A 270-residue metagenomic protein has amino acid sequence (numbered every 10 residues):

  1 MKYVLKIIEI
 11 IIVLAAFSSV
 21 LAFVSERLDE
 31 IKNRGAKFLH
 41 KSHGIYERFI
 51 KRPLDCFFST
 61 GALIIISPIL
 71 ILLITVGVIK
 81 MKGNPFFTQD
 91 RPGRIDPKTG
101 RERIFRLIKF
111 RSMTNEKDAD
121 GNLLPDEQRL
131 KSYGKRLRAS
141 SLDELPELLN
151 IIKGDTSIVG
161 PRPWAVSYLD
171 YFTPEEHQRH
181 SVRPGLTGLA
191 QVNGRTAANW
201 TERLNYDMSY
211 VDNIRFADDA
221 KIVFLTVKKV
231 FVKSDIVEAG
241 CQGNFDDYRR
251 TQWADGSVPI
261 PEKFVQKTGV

Functional and structural regions predicted by a protein language model:
M1-E9: Membrane-penetrating hydrophobic segments
I8-N115, I222-V270: A hydrophobic, helix-centered structural microdomain
E30-R48, Q89-P92, E116-R136, R162-F172 (+1 more regions): Cytosolic-biased juxtamembrane loops and peripheral soluble domains of multi-pass membrane proteins
F49-R52, I65-P68, R129, S141-E147 (+1 more regions): An acidic site on a long C-lobe helix of protein kinase domains
T114-K117, D155: Feature marks short, surface-exposed loop/turn motifs that line or immediately flank catalytic pockets and channel
P125-R183, V223-T226: A short, structured surface patch at a secondary-structure boundary
E175-C241: Cytosol-/stroma-facing membrane-proximal "stalk/adaptor" domains immediately downstream of transmembrane anchors
